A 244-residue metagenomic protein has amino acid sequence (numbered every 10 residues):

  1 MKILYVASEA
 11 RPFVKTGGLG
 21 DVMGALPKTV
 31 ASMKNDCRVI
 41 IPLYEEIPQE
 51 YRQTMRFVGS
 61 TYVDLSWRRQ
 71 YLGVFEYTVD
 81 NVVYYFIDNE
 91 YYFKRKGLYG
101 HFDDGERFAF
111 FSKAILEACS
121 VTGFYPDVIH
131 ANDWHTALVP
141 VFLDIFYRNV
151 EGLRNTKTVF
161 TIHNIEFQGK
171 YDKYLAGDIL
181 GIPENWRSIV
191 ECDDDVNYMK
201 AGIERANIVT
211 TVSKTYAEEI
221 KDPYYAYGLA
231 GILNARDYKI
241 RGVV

Functional and structural regions predicted by a protein language model:
M1-V244: Catalytic cores of nucleotide-sugar-dependent glycosyltransferases that transfer UDP/GDP/TDP-activated
